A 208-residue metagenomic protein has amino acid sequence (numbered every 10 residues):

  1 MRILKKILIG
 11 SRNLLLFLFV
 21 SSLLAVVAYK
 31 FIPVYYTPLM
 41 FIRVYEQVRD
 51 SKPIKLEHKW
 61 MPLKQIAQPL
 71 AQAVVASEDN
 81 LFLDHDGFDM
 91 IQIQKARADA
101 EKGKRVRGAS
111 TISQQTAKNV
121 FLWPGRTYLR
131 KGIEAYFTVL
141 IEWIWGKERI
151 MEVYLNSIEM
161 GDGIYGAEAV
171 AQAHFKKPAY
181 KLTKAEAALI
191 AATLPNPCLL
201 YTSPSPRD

Functional and structural regions predicted by a protein language model:
M1-V44: N-terminal type II signal-anchor transmembrane helix that functions as the membrane-insertion/stop-transfer segment
M40-H58: Short extracytoplasmic/periplasmic juxtamembrane "stem" segments immediately C-terminal to an N-terminal membrane anchor
A73-E101: Membrane-embedded segments
A76-E78, Y154-G163, A171, A185-P197: Acidic helix/loop microenvironments that form the catalytic cleft of cell-wall polysaccharide enzymes
M90, A96, K104-S157, G161: Mid-length scaffold segments of soluble, non-membrane domains
K131-F137, E152-Y154, A167-F175, L199-L200: Surface-exposed aromatic
Y201-D208: Conserved small/polar residues in nucleotide/adenosyl-binding loops
